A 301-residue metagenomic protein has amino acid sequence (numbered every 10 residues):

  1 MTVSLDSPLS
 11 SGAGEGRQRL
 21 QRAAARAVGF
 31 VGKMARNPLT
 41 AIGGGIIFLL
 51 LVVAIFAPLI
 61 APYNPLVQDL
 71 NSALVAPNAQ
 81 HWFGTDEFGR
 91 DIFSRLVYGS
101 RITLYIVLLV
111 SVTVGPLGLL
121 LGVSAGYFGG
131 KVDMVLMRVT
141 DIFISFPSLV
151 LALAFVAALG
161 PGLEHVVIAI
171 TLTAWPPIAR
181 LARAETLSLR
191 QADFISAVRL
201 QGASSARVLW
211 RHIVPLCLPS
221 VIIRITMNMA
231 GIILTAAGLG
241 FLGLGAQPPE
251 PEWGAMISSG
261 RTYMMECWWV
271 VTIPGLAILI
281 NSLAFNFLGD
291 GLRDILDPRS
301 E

Functional and structural regions predicted by a protein language model:
M1-G45, F287-E301: Transmembrane alpha-helical segments of polytopic membrane transport and secretion proteins
G29-R36, Y63-S111, A255-G275: Periplasmic/extracellular loop-to-transmembrane helix junction in inner-membrane transport proteins
G43-G44, I92-Y127, N281: Transmembrane alpha-helix signature in integral membrane proteins
W82, D86, P116-L120, G126-L189 (+1 more regions): Generic hydrophobic transmembrane alpha-helix motif, especially the helices
R90-Y105, L109, G129-M137, L187-Q191 (+1 more regions): Amphipathic cytosolic juxtamembrane alpha-helices at the membrane-cytosol interface of multi-pass membrane transporters
R101-L117, F146, A152, A206-G238 (+1 more regions): Transmembrane alpha-helices
I144, F155-A158, I170, E185-T186 (+2 more regions): Glycine-rich helix-loop "coupling/hinge" segments at transmembrane-helix boundaries in multipass transporters
L172-T173, P219-M227, W268-E301: C-terminal transmembrane helix and the adjacent membrane-cytosol boundary/short C-terminal tail of inner/organellar
